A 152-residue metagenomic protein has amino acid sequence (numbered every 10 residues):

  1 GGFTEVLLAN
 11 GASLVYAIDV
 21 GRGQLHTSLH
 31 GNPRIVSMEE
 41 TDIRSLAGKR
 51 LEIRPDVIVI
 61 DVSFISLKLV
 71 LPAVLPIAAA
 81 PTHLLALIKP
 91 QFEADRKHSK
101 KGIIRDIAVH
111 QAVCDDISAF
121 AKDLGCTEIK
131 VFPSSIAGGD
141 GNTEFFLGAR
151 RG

Functional and structural regions predicted by a protein language model:
G1-G11: Conserved SAM-binding loop of SAM-dependent methyltransferases across substrates and taxa, primarily the Class I
S13-I65, L69: S-adenosyl-L-methionine
L25, K89, G141: Residue-level signal for inorganic ion chemistry
K68-L85: A short glycine-rich, Lys/Arg-flanked "PGG" loop and its adjoining helix->strand segment in the class I
P90-D106: Short, glycine-/aromatic-enriched active-site segment of Class I SAM-dependent methyltransferases
V109-L124: Short alpha-helix
C126-I136: Conserved S-adenosyl-L-methionine
I136-G152: Core SAM-dependent methyltransferase catalytic element
